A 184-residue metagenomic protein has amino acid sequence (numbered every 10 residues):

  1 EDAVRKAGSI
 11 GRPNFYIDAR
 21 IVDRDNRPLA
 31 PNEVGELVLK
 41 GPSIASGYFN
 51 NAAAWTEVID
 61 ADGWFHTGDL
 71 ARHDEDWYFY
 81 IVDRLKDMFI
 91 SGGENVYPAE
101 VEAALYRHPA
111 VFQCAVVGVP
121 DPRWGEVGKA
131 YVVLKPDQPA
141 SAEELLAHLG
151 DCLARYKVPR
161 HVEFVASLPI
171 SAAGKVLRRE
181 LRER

Functional and structural regions predicted by a protein language model:
E1-A7, D23-D25, N51-A54: Active-site loops of AMP-binding adenylate-forming
E1-I17, P31-G35, I44-S46, D60-W64: Conserved ATP-binding loop and adjacent catalytic segment of the adenylate-forming AMP-binding
S9, W55, T67, S171: Ser/Thr-centric signal marking residues that sit in or immediately flank functional binding/regulatory motifs
A19, D25, G41, S46-G47 (+4 more regions): AMP-binding/adenylate-forming catalytic core of the ANL superfamily
V38: Short loop->beta-strand "edge-of-pocket" segments that line small-molecule binding or catalytic clefts across diverse
